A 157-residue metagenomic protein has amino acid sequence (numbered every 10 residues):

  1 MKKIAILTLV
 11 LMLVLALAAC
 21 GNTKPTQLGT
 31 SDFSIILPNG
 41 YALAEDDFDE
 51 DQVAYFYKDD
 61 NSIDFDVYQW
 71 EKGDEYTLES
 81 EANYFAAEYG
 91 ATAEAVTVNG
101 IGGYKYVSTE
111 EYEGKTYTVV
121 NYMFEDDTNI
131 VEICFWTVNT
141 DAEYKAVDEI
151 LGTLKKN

Functional and structural regions predicted by a protein language model:
M1-L11: Positively charged n-region of N-terminal signal peptides that target proteins for export
L15-A19: C-terminal motif of bacterial Sec signal peptides marking the signal peptidase cleavage site
G21-T23: Bacterial signal peptide processing site
S31, I36-Y76, T109-E111: Secretory pathway targeting signatures of secreted, lumenal, and periplasmic proteins
N39-Y41, I133-N157: Surface-exposed amphipathic alpha-helical segments
G40, K58-S62, N99-G102, M123-I130: Short, solvent-exposed coil/turn segments at beta-strand boundaries
G40-F48, A87-V98, K155-N157: Short secondary-structure junctions
N83-D126: Signature of long, low-cysteine stretches enriched in small and polar/charged residues
